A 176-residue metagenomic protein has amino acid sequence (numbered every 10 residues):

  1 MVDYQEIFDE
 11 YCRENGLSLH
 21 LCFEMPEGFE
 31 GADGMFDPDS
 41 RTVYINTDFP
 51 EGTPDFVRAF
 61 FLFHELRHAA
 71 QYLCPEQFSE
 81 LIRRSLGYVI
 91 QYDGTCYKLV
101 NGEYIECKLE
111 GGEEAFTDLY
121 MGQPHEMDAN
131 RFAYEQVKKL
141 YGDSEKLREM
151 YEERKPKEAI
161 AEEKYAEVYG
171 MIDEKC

Functional and structural regions predicted by a protein language model:
M1-S18: Zn2+-dependent metallopeptidase catalytic core
Y4, A59, M121, H125: Hydrophobic (often cysteine-bearing) scaffold residues that line and stabilize catalytic clefts of nucleotide/cofactor
E14, C22-Y44, G52-F56: Catalytic zinc-binding patch centered on the HExxH motif and its immediate surroundings that defines zinc-dependent
S18, E76-Q77, D143-L147: Short, polar/charged, Gly/Pro-enriched helix-capping and turn/loop motifs at alpha-helix termini and inter-helix linkers
F49: Ligand-binding pocket scaffold of soluble enzyme catalytic domains
P54-A70: Short alpha-helix carrying the canonical HExxH Zn2+-binding catalytic motif
E65-R84: Catalytic Zn2+-binding segment of zinc metalloproteases
R83-C176: Metalloprotease/metallohydrolase-associated module, dominated by Zn2+-dependent proteases
